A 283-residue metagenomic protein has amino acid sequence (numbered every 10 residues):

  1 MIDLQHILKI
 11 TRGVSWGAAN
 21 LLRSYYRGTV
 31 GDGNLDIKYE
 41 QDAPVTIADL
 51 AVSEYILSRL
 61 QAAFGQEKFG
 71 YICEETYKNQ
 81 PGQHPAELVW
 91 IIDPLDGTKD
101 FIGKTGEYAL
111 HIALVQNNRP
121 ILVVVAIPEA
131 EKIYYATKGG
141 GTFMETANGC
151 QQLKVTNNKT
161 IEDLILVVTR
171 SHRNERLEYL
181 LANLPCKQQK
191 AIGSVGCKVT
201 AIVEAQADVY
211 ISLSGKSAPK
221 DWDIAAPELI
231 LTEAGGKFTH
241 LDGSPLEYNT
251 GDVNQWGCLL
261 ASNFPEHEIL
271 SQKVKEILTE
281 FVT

Functional and structural regions predicted by a protein language model:
M1-L95, Y179, F281-T283: N-terminal subdomain of lithium-sensitive/metallo-dependent phosphomonoesterases centered on the IMPase/IPPase/PAP
L22, D49, L60, T98 (+5 more regions): Residue-level signal for inorganic ion chemistry
L50, E75, P94-G97, F101 (+3 more regions): Generic detector of well-ordered alpha-helical packing
S58, Q83-T146: DPxDG-like acidic metal-binding loop motif
Y71-T76, G149, G243-S244: Short gly/ser/thr-rich secondary-structure transition/capping motifs
I72-E74, A113, N249: Solvent-exposed beta-strand sheet faces enriched in polar/charged residues
G141-M144, N148-C150, P265-L270: Short helix-loop capping/hinge motifs at secondary-structure junctions, enriched in acidic/polar residues
V155-T283: An extended, acidic
